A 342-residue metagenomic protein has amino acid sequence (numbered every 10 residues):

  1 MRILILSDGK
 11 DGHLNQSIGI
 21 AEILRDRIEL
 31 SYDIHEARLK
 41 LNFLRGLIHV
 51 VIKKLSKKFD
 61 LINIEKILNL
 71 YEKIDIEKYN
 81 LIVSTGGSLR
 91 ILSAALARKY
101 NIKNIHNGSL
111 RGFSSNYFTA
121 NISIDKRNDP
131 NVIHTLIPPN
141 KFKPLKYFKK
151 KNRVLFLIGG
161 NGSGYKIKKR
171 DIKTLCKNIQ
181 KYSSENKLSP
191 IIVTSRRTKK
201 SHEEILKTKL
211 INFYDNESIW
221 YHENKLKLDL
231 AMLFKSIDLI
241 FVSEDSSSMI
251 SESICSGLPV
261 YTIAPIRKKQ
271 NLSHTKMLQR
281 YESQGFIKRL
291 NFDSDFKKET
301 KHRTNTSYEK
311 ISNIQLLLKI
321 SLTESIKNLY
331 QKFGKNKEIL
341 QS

Functional and structural regions predicted by a protein language model:
I5-I133: Active-site and donor-binding regions of nucleotide-sugar-utilizing enzymes
D8-H13, L230-S273: A donor-sugar binding/catalytic signature common to diverse glycosyltransferases and related nucleotide-sugar
I34-E36, I122-S123, P190-R196, Y261: Short internal beta-strands
Y100-K103, K187-L188, L258: A short helix->loop->beta-strand "cap" motif at the edges of active sites that frequently abuts
L110, S114-D171, E299-T304: A nucleotide-sugar donor-handling region in carbohydrate enzymes
N161-T194, K199: Conserved catalytic-core segment of nucleotide-activated headgroup transferases in glycan assembly
L206-S248: Donor nucleotide-activated moiety binding/catalytic core segment of transferases that use nucleotide-activated donors
L278-S342: Leloir-type glycosyltransferase catalytic cores
